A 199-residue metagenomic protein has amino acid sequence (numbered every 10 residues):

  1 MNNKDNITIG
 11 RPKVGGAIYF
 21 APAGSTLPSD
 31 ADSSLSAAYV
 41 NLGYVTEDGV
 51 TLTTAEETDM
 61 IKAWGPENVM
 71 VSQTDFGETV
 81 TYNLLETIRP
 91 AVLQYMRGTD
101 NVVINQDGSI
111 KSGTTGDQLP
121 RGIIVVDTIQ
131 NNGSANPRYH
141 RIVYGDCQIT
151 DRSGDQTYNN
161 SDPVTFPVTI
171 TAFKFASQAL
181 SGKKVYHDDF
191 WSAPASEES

Functional and structural regions predicted by a protein language model:
M1-Y44, S199: Polar/acidic, low-complexity leader/linker segments enriched in S/T/G and N/D
N2, P22-A38, V125-R138, G182-K183 (+1 more regions): Acidic Ser/Thr/Pro-rich low-complexity disordered segments that often serve as glycosylated linkers/stalks around
L27-A37, A63, S72, I104-T114: Surface-exposed ligand/attachment interfaces on beta-rich extracellular proteins
A37-T87: A glycine-rich, hydrophobic loop/mini-helix early in the fold
M70-A91, S161-A176: Oligomerization/assembly interface segments of phage tail-like spikes and tubes
M70-Q73, K111-D117, G133, G154-V164: Exposed beta-sheet edge/beta-hairpin loop segments within beta-rich domains
R89-Y144: Short helix-loop boundary/capping segments
R138-S199: Mixed-charge, glycine-accented linear interaction segment located at domain edges/termini
